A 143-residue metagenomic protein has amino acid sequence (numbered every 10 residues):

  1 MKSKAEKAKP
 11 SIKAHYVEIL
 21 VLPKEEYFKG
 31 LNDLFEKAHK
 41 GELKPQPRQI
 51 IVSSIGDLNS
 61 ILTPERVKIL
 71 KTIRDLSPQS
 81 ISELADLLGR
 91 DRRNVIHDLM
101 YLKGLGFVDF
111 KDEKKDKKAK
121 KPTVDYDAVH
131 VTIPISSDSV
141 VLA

Functional and structural regions predicted by a protein language model:
L34-E42, Q46, D127-A143: Amphipathic alpha-helical dimerization/coiled-coil segments that flank or bridge DNA-binding/regulatory modules
G41-K68: Short alpha-helical segments that sit at the start of domains
L58-E65, S80, D112-S137: Short, cationic-aromatic polyanion-contact patches
K71-D75: Short, locally clustered residues in the helix-turn-helix/winged-helix DNA-binding domain
L84, L99-L105: Basic amphipathic alpha-helical segments that dock to polyanions
G104-E113: A short, conserved structural fragment
